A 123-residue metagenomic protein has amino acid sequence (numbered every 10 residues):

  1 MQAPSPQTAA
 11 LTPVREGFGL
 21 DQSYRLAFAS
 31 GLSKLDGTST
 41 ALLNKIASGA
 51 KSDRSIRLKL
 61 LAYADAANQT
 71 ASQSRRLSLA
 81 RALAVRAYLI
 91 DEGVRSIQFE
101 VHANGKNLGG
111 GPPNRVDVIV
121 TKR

Functional and structural regions predicted by a protein language model:
M1-R57, T121-R123: Periplasmic peptidoglycan-binding/tethering modules of Gram-negative envelope proteins
A41-S48, L58, A80-D91: Solvent-exposed, polar/charged alpha-helical surfaces in well-ordered, non-transmembrane soluble domains, broadly
R54-N68: Short glycine-rich, basic-tinged beta-strand/loop micro-motifs
A64-R123: Periplasmic OmpA-like peptidoglycan-binding domain that tethers envelope proteins to the cell wall
